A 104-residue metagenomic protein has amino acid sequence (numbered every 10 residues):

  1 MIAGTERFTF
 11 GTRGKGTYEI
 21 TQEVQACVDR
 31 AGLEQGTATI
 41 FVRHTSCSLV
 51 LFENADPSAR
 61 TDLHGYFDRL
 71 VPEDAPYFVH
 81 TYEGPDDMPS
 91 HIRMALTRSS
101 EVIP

Functional and structural regions predicted by a protein language model:
M1-P104: Active-site histidine-anchored catalytic micro-motif
